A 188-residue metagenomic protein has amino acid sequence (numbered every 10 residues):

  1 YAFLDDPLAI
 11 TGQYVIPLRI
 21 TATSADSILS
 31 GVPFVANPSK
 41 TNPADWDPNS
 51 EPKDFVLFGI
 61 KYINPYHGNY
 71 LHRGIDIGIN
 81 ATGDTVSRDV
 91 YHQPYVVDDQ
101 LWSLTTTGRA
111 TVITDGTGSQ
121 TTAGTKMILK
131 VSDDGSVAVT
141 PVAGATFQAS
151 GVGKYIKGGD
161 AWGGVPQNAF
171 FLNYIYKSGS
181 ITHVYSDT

Functional and structural regions predicted by a protein language model:
Y1-A2: Short Pro-Gly-centered flexible turn/kink motifs
D5-L8, G12-T188: Intrinsically disordered, low-complexity regulatory regions in eukaryotic proteins
